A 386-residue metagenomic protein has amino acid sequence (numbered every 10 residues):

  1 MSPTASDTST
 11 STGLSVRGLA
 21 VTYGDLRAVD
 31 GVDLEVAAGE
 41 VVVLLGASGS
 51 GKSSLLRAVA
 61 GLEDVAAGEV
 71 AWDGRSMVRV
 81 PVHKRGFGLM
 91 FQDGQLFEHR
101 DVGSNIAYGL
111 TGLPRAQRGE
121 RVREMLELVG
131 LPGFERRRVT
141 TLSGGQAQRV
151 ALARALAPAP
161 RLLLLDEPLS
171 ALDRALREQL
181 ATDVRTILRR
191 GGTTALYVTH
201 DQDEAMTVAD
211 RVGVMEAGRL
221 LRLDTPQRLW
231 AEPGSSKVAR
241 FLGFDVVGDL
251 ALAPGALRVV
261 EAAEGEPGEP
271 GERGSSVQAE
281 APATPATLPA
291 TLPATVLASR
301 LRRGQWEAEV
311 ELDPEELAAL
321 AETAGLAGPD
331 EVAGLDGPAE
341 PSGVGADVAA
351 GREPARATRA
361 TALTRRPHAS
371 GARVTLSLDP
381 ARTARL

Functional and structural regions predicted by a protein language model:
D64, R75-G88, G112-G119, L229-P233: ABC ATPase NBD coupling module
S76, Q117-F134, R185-G192: Conserved ABC ATPase "signature" region
R100-A107: Short coil-to-helix segment of the ABC ATPase nucleotide-binding domain corresponding to the Q-loop/switch region
R138-L142, Q146-Q148: Conserved ABC ATPase signature
A157-R161: A short, proline-enriched helix->beta-strand linker immediately N-terminal to the Walker B motif in ABC-type P-loop
A251-L386: Non-catalytic connector elements of ABC transporters
